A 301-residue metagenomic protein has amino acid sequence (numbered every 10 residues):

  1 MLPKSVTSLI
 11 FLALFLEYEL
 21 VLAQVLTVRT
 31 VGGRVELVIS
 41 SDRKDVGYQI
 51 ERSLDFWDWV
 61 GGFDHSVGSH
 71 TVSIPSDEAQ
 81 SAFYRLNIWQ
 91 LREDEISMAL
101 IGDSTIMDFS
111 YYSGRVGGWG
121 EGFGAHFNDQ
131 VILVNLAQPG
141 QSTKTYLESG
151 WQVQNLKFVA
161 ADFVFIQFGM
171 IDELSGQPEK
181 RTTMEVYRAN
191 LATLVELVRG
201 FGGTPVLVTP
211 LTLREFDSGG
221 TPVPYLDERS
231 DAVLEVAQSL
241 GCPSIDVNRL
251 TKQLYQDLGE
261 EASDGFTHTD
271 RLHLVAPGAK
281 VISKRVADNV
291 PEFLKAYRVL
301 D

Functional and structural regions predicted by a protein language model:
M1-S8: Bacterial N-terminal signal peptides that target proteins for export
I10-F11, V21: Cleavable N-terminal signal peptides
F11, W89-A137, Q152-A160: Serine-esterase "nucleophile elbow" of acetyl-processing enzymes
L16-Y18: N-terminal signal peptide c-region/cleavage motif recognized by signal peptidases
L20-E95: Short, composition-biased motifs enriched in small/polar/acidic residues
Q24-K44, S97, S104-M107, Y111 (+4 more regions): Residue-level recognition of alpha-helix boundary/capping or hinge positions
D108-R115, N135-S149, L174-T183: Acidic/histidine-rich helix-loop elements that form or flank divalent-metal/phosphate-binding sites at the catalytic
G150-K280, K284-V299: Alpha-helical cap/lid subdomain in secreted, periplasmic, or secretory-pathway luminal O-acyl-processing enzymes
